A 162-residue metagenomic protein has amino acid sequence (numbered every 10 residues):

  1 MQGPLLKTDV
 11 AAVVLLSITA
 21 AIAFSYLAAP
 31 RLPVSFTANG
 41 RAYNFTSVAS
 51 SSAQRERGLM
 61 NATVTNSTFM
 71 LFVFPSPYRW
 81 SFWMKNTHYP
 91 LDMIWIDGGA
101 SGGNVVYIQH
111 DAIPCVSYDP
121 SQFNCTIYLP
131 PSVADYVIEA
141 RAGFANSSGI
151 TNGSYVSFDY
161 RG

Functional and structural regions predicted by a protein language model:
M1-P30: Secretory targeting signatures
F24-G162: Compact, glycine-rich, soluble single-domain proteins
